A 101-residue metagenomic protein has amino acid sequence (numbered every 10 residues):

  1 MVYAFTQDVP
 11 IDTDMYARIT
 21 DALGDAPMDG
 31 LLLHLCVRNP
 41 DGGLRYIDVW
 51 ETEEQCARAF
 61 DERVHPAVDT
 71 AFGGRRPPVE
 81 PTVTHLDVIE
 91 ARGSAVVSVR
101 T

Functional and structural regions predicted by a protein language model:
M1-R45, E51-P66, G74-T101: Short S/T/G/P-rich N-terminal loop/turn motif that feeds into the first structured element of a domain
